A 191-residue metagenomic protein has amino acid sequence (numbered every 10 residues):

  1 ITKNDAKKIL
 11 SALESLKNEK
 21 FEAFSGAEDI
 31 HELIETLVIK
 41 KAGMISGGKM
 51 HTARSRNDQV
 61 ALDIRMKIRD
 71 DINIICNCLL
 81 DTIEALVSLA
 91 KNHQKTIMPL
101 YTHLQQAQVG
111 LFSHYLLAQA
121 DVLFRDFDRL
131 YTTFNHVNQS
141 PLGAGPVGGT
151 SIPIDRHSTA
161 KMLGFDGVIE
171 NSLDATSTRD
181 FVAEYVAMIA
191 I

Functional and structural regions predicted by a protein language model:
I1-G149, P153-M162, G167: A helix-coil-helix interface module used to build multimeric assemblies and to scaffold catalytic/cofactor sites
L163-I191: Acidic, glycine-rich loop-and-beta core segments that form the ion-binding/anion-interacting portion of active sites
